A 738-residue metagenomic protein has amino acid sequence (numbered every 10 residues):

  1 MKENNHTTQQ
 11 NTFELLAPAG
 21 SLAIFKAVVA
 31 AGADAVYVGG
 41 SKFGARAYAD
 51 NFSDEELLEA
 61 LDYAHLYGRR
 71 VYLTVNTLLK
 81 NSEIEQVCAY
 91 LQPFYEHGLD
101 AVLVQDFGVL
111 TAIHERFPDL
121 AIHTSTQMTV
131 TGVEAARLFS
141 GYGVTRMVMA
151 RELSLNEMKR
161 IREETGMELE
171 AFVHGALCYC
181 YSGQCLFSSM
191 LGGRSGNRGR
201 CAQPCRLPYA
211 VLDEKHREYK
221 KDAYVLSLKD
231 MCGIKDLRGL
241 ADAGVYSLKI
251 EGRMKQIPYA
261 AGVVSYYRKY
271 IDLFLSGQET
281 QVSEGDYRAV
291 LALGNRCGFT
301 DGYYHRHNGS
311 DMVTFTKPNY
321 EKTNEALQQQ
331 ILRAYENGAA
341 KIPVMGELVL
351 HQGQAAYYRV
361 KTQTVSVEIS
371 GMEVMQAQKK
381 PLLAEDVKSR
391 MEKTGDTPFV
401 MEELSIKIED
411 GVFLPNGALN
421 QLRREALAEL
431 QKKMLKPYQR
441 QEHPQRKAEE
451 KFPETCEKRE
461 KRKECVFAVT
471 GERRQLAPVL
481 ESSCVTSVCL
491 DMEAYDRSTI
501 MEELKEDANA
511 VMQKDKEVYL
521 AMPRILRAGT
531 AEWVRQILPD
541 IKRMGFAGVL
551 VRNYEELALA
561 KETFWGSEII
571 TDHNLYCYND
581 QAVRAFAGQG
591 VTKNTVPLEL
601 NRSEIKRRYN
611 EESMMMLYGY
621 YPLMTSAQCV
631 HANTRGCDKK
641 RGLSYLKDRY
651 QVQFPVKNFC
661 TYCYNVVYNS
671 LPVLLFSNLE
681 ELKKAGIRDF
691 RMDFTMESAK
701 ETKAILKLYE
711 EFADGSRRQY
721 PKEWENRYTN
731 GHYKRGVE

Functional and structural regions predicted by a protein language model:
K2-A31, A35-R46, A60-L61, Y67-Y95 (+5 more regions): Surface-exposed amphipathic alpha-helical tracts and adjacent flexible/coil segments at the periphery of soluble enzymes
A49: A short acidic, glycine-rich active-site loop that binds or catalyzes chemistry on phosphate/adenosine moieties
F52-L57: Glycine-rich, highly charged phosphate/nucleotide-binding loops
T111: A cross-family signal for key residues in well-ordered alpha-helices that form functional helical elements
S125-T129: Ser/Thr-centric signal marking residues that sit in or immediately flank functional binding/regulatory motifs
V133-E134: Conserved nucleotide-cofactor-binding alpha/beta core module
